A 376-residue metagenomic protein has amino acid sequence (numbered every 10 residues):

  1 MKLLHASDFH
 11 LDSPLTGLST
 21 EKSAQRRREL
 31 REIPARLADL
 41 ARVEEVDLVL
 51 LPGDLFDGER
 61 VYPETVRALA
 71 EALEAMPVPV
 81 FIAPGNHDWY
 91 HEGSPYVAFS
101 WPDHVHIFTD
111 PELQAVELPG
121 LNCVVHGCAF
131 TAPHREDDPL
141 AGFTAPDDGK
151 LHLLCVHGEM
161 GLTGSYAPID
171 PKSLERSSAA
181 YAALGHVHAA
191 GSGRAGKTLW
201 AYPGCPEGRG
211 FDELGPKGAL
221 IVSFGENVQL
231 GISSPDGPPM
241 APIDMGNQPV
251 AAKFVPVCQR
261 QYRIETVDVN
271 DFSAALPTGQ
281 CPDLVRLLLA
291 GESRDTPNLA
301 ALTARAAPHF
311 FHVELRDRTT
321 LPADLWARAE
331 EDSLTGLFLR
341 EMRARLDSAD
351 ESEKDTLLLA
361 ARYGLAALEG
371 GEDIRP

Functional and structural regions predicted by a protein language model:
M1-R67, S352-P376: N-terminal active-site segment of His-dependent metallophosphoesterases
K2, P79, H106, V124 (+4 more regions): Conserved beta-strand segments of alpha/beta enzyme cores
A6, A83, F108-D110, C128 (+4 more regions): Conserved beta-strand termini and adjacent loop/short-helix elements that scaffold enzyme active sites in alpha/beta
E45-V46, V124, S178, C281-D283 (+1 more regions): Short loop/turn motifs at secondary-structure junctions
L48, D57-A201, C205-P216: His/Asp/Glu-rich metal-coordinating catalytic cores of metallo-dependent phosphodiesterases/hydrolases acting on
E226-P376: Accessory, non-catalytic peripheral segments of nucleic-acid enzymes
